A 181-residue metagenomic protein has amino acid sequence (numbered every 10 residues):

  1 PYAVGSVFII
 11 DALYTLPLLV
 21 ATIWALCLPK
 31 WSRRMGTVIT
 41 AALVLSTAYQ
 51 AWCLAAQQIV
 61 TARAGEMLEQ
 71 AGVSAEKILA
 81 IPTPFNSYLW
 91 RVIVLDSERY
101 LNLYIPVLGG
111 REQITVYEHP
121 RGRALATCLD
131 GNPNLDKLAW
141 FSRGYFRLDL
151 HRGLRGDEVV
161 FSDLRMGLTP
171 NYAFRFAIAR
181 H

Functional and structural regions predicted by a protein language model:
P1-A3, F8-I10, N86-L89, L108: Generic, ordered loop/turn and secondary-structure boundary motif
A3-A41: Cytosolic-side transmembrane helix boundary signature
L18-C27, A62-L68, N86-L103: Juxtamembrane/interfacial segments around transmembrane helices
S32-Q57: Internal/C-terminal transmembrane anchor helices
Q50-Q57, I78, P82, V94: Short, surface-exposed loop/turn motifs that are enriched in glycine and acidic residues and include a nearby proline
A56-E76: Alpha-helical transmembrane signal-anchor/signal-peptide segments
S74-K77, P84-H181: Extracytosolic and intramembrane catalytic regions of membrane-associated proteins in envelope/secretory systems
